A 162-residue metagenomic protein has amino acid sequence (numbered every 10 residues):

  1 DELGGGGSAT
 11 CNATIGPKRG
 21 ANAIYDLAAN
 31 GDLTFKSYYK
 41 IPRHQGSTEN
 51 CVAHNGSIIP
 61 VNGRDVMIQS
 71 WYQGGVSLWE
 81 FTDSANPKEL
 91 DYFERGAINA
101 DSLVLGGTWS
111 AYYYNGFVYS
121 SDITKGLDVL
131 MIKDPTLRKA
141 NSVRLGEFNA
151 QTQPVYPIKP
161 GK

Functional and structural regions predicted by a protein language model:
D1-K162: Feature marking well-ordered beta-strand scaffolds used for ligand recognition
